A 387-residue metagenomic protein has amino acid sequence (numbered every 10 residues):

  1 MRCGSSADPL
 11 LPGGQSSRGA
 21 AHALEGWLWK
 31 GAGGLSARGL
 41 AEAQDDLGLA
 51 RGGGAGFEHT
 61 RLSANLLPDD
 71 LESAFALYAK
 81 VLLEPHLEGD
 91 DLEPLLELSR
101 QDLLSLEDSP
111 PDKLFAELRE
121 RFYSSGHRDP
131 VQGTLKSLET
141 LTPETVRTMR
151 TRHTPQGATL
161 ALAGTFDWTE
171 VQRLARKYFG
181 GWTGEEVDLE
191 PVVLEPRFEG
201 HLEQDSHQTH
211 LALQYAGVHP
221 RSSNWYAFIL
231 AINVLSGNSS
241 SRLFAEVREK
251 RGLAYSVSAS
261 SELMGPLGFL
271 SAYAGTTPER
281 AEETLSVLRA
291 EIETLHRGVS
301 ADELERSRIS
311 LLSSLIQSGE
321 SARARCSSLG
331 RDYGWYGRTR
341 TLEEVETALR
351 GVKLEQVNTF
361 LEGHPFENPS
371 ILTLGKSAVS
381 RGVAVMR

Functional and structural regions predicted by a protein language model:
M1-L11, R18-A20, E186-F244: His/Glu-based metal-binding/catalytic segments typifying zinc-dependent metallopeptidases
R2-P68, D108, G237-L253: M16/MPP (pitrilysin/insulinase) zinc-metallopeptidase core fold and M16-derived inactive scaffolds
G14-R18, G31-G34, H86-D90, R221-W225 (+6 more regions): Ordered, soluble secondary-structure elements with a strong preference for glycine-centered loop motifs and nearby
K30, A161-G164, N233: A generic secondary-structure micro-motif detector that highlights 1-2 residue hydrophobic/ambivalent hotspots embedded
A32, L138-L141, L235: Residues that cap or flank secondary-structure elements
G39-E186, E190, V218-H219, E249-R387: Charge-rich, well-structured scaffold segments of protease-associated domains
